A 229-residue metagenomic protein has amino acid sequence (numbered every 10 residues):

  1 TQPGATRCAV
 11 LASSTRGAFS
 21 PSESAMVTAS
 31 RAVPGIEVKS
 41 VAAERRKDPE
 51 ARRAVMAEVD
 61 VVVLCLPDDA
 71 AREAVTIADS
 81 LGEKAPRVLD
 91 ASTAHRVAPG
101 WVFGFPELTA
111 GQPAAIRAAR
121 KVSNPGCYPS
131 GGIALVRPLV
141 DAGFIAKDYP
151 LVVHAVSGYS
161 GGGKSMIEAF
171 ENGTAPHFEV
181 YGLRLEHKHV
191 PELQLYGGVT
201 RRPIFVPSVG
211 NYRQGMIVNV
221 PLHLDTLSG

Functional and structural regions predicted by a protein language model:
T1, T6-C8, S13-S30: Low-acidity, Ser/Thr- and Arg-rich intrinsically disordered low-complexity segments
P3-G4, S22, G35, E50 (+1 more regions): Generic low-complexity segments that are intrinsically disordered, proline-rich and/or Lys/Arg-biased
R7-V10, A119, G173-T174, T200: General secondary-structure edge motif
R16-A18, A29-L183: N-terminal Rossmann-like NAD(P) cofactor-binding subdomain of oxidoreductases, focused on the glycine-rich
A25, A51, E73, K188 (+1 more regions): Short Gly/charged-rich anion-binding patches and loops
V62, G162-G229: Charged docking surfaces used in two-component/phosphorelay signaling
